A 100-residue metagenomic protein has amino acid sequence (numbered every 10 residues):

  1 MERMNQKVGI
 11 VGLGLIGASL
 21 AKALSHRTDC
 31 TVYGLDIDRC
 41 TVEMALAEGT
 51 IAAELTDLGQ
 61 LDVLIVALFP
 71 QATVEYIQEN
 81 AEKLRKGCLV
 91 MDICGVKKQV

Functional and structural regions predicted by a protein language model:
M1-E54: NAD(P)+-binding Rossmann beta1-loop-alpha1 motif at the extreme N-terminus of oxidoreductases
D29, L84-C88: A short helix->loop->beta-strand "cap" motif at the edges of active sites that frequently abuts
I37, L68, I93: Short beta->alpha hinge that forms the Motif I/post-I loop of the SAM-binding pocket
A52, D62, C88: Conserved acidic residues
D57-Q60, L84: A short, aliphatic-rich alpha-helical micro-motif
L64-I65, M91: N-terminal Rossmann-like NAD(P) cofactor-binding module of classical short-chain dehydrogenase/reductase
A67-E79, Q99: Beta-loop-alpha module in the N-terminal Rossmann-like domain of NAD(P)-dependent dehydrogenases, especially those
C94-V100: Rossmann-fold NAD(P)-binding glycine/threonine-rich loop
